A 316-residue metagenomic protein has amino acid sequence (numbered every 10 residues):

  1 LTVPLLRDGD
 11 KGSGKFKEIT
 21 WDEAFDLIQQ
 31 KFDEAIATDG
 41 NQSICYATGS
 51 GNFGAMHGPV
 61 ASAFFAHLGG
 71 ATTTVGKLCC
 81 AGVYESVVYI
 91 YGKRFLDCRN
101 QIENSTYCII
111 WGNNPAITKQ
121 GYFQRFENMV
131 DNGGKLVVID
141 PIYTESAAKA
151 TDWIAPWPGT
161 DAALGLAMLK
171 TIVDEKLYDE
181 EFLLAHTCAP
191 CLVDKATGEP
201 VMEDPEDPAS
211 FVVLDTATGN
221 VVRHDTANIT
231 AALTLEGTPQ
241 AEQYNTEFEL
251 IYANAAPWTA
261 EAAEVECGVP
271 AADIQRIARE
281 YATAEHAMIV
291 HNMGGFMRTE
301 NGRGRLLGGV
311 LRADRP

Functional and structural regions predicted by a protein language model:
L1-A61: Iron-sulfur-cluster electron-transfer modules
R7, A24-I44, C98-T106, A253-A255 (+1 more regions): Glycine-rich phosphate/diphosphate-binding loops that line cofactor/substrate pockets in enzymes
E18, D22-F25, A35, D39-N41 (+3 more regions): A conserved hydrophobic secondary-structure block that centers on an alpha-helix together with its immediately flanking
C45-F53, N114, A262-V269, N292-T299: Conserved short loop/turn motifs at secondary-structure junctions
G51-N104: Anionic-ligand anchoring segments at beta-strand to alpha-helix junctions in alpha/beta enzyme folds, i.e., glycine
G133, I142-T283: Long, well-ordered, tryptophan-enriched scaffold segments
E261, A272, I277, Y281-P316: A glycine-rich, hydrophobic/aromatic-adjacent loop/helix-cap motif
